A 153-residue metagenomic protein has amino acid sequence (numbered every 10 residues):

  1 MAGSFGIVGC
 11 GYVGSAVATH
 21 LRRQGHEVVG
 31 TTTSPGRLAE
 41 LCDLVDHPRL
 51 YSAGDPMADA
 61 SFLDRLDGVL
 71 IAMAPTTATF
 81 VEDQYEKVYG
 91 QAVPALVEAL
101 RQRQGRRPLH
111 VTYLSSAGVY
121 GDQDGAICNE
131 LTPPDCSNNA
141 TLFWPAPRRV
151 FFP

Functional and structural regions predicted by a protein language model:
F5-G9: Conserved N-terminal Rossmann-fold NAD(P)-binding element of oxidoreductases
G14-S15: N-terminal Rossmann-fold NAD(P) dinucleotide-binding loop
L21: Aromatic pocket-lining residues of Rossmann-like dinucleotide-binding sites
E27-V29: Short beta-strand element of Class I
S34-G36: Helix N-cap at the beta1-alpha1 junction of Rossmann-like dinucleotide-binding domains, i.e., the first residues
L38, D46-A99: NAD(P)H-binding glycine-rich loop region in Rossmannoid oxidoreductase-like domains and their noncatalytic homologs
A95-N139: Conserved Rossmann-fold NAD(P)-dependent oxidoreductase catalytic core, especially the SDR/UDP-sugar
C136-P153: Active-site Tyr-X1-5-Lys
